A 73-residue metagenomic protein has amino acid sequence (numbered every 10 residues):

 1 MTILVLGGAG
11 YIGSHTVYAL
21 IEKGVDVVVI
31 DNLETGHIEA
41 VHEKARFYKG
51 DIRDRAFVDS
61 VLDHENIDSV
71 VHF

Functional and structural regions predicted by a protein language model:
M1-F73: N-terminal Rossmann-like NAD(P)+-binding domain of SDR-like oxidoreductases, especially those catalyzing
